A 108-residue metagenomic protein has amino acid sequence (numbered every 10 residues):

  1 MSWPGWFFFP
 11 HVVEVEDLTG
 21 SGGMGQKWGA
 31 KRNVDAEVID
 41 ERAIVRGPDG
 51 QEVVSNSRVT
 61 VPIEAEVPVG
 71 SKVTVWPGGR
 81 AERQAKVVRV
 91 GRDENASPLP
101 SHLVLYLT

Functional and structural regions predicted by a protein language model:
M1-N56, I63, R83, R89-T108: N-terminal disorder-to-order initiation segments that are Gly/Lys/Arg-biased and fold into the first beta/loop/alpha
P68-G70: Loop/turn positions that initiate beta-strands
